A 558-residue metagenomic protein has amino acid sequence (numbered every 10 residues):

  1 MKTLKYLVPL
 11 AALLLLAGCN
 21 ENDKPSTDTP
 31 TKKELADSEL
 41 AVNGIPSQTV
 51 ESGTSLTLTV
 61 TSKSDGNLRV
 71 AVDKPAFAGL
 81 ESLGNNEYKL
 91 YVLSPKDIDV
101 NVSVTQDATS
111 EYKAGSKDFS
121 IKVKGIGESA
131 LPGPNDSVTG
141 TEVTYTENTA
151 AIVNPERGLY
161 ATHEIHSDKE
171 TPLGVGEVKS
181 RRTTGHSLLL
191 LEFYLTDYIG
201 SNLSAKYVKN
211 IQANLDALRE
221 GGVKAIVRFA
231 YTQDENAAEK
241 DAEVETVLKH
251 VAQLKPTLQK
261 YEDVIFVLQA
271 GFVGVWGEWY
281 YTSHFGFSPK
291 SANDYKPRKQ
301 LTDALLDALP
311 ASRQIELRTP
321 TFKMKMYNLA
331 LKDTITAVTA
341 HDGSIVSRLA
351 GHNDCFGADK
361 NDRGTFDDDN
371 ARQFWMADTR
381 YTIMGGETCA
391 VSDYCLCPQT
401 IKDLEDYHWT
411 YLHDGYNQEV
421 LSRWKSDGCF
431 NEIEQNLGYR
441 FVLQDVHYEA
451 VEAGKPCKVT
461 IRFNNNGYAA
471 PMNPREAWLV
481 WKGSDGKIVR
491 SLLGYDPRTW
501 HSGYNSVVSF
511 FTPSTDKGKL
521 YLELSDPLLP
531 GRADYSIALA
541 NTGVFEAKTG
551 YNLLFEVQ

Functional and structural regions predicted by a protein language model:
L15-G18: C-terminal motif of bacterial Sec signal peptides marking the signal peptidase cleavage site
S64-L68, V72-L80: Short, solvent-exposed loop/linker segments at beta-strand-coil boundaries, enriched for Pro/Gly and Ser/Thr
S129-S187, E192: Boundary/entry segment of secreted carbohydrate-active catalytic domains
G174-T232, V244-T246: Aromatic-lined substrate-binding rim segments of carbohydrate-active enzymes
Y207-E220, D241-V267, D294-A308: An active-site-proximal structural segment forming one wall of the substrate-binding cleft that immediately precedes
I226-N236, L254-S291: Active-site groove signature of glycoside hydrolases
V267-Q269, E278, T282-N417: Catalytic-core regions of glycoside hydrolase
Q435-Q558: Extracellular/luminal regions of secreted and cell-surface proteins that mediate adhesion/ECM remodeling
